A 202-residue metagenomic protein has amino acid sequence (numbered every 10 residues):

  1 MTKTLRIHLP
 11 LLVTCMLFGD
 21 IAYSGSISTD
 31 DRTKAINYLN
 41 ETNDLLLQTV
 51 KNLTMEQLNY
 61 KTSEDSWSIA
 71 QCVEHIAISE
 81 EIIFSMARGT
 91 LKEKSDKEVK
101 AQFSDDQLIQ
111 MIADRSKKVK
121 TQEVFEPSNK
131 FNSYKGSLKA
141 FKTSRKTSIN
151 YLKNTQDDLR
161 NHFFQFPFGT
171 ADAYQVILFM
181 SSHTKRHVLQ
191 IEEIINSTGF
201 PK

Functional and structural regions predicted by a protein language model:
M1-P10: Bacterial N-terminal signal peptides that target proteins for export
L17-K34, S85-K139, A171, T198-K202: Short, helix-capping/interhelical loops that line the mouth of catalytic, cofactor-, or ligand-binding pockets
I21, Q48-E56, R115-Q122, D157-H162: Short alpha-helical hairpin
G25-S66: Start-of-domain marker
A35, T42, L46, S68-I69 (+5 more regions): Stable alpha-helical elements in mature extracytoplasmic
Y60-L108, N154-K202: Short, contiguous alpha-helical
K120-M180: A charged, solvent-exposed segment within the mature domains of Sec-exported extracytoplasmic proteins
